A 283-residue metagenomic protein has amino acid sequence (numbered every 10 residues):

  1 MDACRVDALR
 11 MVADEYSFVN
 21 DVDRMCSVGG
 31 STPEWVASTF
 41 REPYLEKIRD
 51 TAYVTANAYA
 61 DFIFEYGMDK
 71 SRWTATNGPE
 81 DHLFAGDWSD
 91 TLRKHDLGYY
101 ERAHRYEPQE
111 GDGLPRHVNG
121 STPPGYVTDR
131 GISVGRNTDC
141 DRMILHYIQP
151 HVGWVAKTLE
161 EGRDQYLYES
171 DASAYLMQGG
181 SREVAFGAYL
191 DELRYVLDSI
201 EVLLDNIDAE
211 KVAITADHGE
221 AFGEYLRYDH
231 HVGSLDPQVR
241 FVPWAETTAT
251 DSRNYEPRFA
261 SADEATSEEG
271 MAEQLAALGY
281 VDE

Functional and structural regions predicted by a protein language model:
M1-E283: Catalytic domains that recognize anionic headgroups
